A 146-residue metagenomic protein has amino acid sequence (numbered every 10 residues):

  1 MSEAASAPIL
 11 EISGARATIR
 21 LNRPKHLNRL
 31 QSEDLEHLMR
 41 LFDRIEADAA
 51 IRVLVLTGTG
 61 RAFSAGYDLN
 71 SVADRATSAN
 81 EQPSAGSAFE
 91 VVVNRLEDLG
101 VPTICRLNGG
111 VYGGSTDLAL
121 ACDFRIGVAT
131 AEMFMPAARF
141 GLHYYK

Functional and structural regions predicted by a protein language model:
M1-T59, N94: Conserved CoA-thioester-binding segment of acyl-CoA-metabolizing enzymes
I19, L56, D68, L118-A119: Hydrophobic/aromatic residues within transmembrane alpha-helices of multi-pass small-molecule transporters
D34-H37, A85-A88, L118: Hydrophobic alpha-helical membrane-association signature
A50, G58-R95, V111: Glycine- (often His-adjacent) and acidic-residue-rich active-site loop that binds/positions the CoA thioester
V92, L96-D98, Y112-K146: CoA-thioester-processing core
L99-C105: Short beta-strand/loop segments at the ligand-binding rim of alpha/beta enzyme cores
R106-Y112: Glycine-rich beta-to-alpha transition loops that act as phosphate-gripper elements at the mouths of alpha/beta enzyme
